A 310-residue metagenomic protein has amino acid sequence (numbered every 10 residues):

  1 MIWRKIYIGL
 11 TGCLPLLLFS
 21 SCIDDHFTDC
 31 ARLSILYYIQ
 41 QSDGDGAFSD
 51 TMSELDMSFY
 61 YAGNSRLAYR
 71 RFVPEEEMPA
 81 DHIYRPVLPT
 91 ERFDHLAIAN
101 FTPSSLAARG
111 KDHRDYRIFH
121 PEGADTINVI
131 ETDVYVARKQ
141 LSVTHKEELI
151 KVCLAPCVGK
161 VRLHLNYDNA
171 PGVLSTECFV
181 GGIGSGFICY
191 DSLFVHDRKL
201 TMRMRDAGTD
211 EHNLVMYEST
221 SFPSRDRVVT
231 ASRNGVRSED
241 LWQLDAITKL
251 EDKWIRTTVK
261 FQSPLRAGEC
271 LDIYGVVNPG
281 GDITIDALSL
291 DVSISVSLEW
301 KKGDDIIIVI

Functional and structural regions predicted by a protein language model:
M1-L10: Bacterial N-terminal signal peptides that target proteins for export
L18-S21: C-terminal motif of bacterial Sec signal peptides marking the signal peptidase cleavage site
I23-A31, L149-G159: Beta-strand-rich domain onsets/edges
I23-R32, G280-I310: Intrinsically disordered, low-complexity repeat and linker tracts
T28-D50, L165-N169: Short amphipathic, basic-aromatic surface patches that mediate peripheral association with negatively charged
S53-G110, L174-E269, L298, I310: Tryptophan-paired
E76-E77, P103-L149, E251-D282: Structured interaction patches on ligand/partner-binding surfaces of diverse proteins
P156-P171: Surface-exposed interaction/gating patches
